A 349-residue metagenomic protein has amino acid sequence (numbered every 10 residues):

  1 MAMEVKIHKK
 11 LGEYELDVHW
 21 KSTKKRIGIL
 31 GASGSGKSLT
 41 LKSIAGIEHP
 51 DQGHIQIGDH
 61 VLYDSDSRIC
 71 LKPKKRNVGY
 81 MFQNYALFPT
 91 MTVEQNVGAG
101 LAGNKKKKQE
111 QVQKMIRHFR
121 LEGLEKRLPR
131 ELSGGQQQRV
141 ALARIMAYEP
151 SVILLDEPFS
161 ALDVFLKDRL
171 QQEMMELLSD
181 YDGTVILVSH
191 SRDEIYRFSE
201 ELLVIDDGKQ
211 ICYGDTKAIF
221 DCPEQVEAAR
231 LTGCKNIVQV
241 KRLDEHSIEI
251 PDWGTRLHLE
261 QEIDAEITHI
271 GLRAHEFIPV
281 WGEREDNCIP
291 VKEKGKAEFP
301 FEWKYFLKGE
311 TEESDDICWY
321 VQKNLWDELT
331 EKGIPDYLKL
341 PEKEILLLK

Functional and structural regions predicted by a protein language model:
V5-L39, G46-H49, H60-V61, K235 (+1 more regions): Non-catalytic connector elements of ABC transporters
S38-L41, V140: ABC ATPase nucleotide-binding domain helices that frame the ATP-binding cleft
K42-S43, E201: The short alpha-helix immediately C-terminal to the Walker A/P-loop
I47, N77-V78, F82-T90, S191: Catalytic "switch" loops of ABC-type ATPases
D51-Q56, D207: Conserved coupling/switch loops of ABC nucleotide-binding domains, chiefly the family-specific signature
H54-R76: ABC ATPase NBD Q-loop/coupling interface
N77, T92-E227: ABC ATPase nucleotide-binding domains
F220-D244, G271: C-terminal boundary and immediately downstream tail of ABC-type ATPase nucleotide-binding domains
